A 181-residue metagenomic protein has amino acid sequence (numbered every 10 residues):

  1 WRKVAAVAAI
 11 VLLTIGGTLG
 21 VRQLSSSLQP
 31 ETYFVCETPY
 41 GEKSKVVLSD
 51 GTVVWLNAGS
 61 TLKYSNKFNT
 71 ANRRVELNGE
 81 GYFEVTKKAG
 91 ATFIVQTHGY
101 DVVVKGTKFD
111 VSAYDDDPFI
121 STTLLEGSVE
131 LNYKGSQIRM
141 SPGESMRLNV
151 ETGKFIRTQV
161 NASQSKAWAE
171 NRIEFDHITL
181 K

Functional and structural regions predicted by a protein language model:
W1-K181: A residue-level detector for the "anchor" residue at the start of short, highly conserved motifs
